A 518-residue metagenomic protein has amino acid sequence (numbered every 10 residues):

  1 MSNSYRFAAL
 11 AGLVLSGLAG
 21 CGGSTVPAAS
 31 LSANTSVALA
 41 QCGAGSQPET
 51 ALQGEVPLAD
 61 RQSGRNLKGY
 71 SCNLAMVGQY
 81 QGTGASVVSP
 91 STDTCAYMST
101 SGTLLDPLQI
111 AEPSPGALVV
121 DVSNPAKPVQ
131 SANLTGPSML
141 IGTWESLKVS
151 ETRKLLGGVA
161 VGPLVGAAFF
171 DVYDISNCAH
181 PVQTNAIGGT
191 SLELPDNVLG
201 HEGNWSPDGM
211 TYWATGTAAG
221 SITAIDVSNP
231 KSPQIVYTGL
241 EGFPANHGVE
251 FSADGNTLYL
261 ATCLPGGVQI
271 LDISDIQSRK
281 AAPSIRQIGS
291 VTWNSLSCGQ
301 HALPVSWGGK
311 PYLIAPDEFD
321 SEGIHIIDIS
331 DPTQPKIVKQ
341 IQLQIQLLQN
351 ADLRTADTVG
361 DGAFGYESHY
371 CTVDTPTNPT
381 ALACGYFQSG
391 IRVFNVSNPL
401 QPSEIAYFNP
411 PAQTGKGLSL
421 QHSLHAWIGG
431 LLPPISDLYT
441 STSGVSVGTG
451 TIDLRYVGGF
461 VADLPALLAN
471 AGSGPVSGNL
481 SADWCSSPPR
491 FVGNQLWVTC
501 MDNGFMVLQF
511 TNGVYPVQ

Functional and structural regions predicted by a protein language model:
M1-A9: Bacterial N-terminal signal peptides that target proteins for export
A8-A19: Bacterial N-terminal signal peptides
G17-V37: Bacterial Sec-dependent N-terminal signal peptides
L31-Q518: Feature marking well-ordered beta-strand scaffolds used for ligand recognition
